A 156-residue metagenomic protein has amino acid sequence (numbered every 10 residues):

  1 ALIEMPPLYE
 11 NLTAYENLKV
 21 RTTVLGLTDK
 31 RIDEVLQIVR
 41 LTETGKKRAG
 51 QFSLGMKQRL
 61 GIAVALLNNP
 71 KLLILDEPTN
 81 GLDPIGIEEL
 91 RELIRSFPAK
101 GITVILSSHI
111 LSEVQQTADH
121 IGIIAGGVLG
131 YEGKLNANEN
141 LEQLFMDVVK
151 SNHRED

Functional and structural regions predicted by a protein language model:
A1-L106, L111-A125, L129-Y131: ABC transporter nucleotide-binding domains
V128-V149: Conserved beta-strand-loop-alpha-helix hinge in the C-terminal portion of ABC ATPase nucleotide-binding domains
N152-D156: ABC-family P-loop ATPase nucleotide-binding domain
